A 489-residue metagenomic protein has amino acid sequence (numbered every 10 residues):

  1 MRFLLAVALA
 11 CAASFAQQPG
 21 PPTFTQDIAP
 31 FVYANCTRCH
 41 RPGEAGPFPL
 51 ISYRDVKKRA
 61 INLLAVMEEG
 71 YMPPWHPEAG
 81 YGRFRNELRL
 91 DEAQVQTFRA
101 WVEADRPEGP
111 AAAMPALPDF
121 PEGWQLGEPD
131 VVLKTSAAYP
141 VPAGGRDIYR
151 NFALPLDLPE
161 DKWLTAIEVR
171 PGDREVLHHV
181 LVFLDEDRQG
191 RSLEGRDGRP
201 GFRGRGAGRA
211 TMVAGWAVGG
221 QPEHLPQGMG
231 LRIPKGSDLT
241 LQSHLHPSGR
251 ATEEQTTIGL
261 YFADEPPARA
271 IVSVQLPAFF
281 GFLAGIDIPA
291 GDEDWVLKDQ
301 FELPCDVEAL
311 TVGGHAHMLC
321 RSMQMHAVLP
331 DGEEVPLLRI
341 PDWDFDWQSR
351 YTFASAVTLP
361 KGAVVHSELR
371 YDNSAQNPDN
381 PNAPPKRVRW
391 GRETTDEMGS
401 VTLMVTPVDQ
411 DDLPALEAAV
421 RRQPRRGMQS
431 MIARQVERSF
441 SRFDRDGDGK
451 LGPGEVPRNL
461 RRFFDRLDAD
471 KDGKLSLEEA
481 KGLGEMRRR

Functional and structural regions predicted by a protein language model:
F3-A12: Sec-dependent N-terminal signal peptides
S14-P159, R170, G236-S243, P247-G249: Aromatic- and Gly/Pro-enriched helix-to-coil junctions and flexible linker segments
V66, G70-W75, F443, F463 (+1 more regions): A short secondary-structure junction motif
L126-D411: His-enriched metal-coordination microenvironments in redox/metal-binding proteins
T402-F443, E485, R489: Extracellular/periplasmic ectodomains of large secreted or surface enzymes and adhesion receptors
Q435-D446, R461-K471: Primarily EF-hand calcium-binding motifs
D446-V456, D470-A480: Acidic Ca2+-chelating loop motifs
